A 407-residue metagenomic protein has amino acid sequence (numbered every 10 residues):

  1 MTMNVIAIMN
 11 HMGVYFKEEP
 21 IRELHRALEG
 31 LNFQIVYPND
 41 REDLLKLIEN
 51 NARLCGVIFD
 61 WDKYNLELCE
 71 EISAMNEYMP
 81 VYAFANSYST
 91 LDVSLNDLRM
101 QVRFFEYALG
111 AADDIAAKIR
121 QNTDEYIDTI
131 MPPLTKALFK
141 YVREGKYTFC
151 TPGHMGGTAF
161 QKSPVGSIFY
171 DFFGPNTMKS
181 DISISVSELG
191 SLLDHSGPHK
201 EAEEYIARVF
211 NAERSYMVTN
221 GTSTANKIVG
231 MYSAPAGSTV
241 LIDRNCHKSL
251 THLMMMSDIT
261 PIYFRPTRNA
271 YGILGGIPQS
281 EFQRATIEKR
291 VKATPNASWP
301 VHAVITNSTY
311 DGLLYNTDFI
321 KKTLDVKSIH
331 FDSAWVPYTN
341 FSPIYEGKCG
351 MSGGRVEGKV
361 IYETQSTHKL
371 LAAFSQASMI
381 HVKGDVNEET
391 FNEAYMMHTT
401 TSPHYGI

Functional and structural regions predicted by a protein language model:
T2, I48-I58, P295-H302: Short acidic/histidine-rich motifs immediately flanking catalytic phosphotransfer sites in two-component signaling
T2-L28, V36-Y37, V57, M254: Conserved acidic segment of CheY-like receiver
H11-G13, D62-K63, F84-T90, G110-A111 (+2 more regions): Short beta-alpha junction loops
K17-R22, R41-L44, L54-N76, Y88-D92: Conserved phosphotransfer microenvironments
P38-R41, E70, Y78, A85 (+3 more regions): Conserved PLP-enzyme active-site core in the AAT-like
Y88-V102: Alpha4 helix (beta4-alpha4-beta5 surface) of REC/receiver domains from two-component response regulators
Y107-S196: N-terminal "arm"/small-domain region of PLP-dependent enzymes with the aminotransferase-like
P175-T224: Conserved N-terminal alpha-helix of the aminotransferase class I/II PLP-enzyme fold
